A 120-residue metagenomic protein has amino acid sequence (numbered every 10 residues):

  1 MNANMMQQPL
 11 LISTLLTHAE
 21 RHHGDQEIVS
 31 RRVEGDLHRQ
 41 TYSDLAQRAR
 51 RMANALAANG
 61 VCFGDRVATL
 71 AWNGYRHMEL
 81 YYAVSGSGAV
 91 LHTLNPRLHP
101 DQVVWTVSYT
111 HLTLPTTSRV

Functional and structural regions predicted by a protein language model:
Q7-V29, Q47: A short N-terminal helical cap/helix-turn-helix that marks the beginning of AMP-binding/adenylate-forming
I28-Y82, H99-V104: Conserved AMP-binding/adenylate-forming core of the ANL superfamily
S85: Short alpha-helix at the nucleotide-sugar/activated-sugar donor binding site of glycosyltransferases and closely
G88: Structured binding elements
L94-P96: Short beta->alpha connector loops at strand-helix junctions that form conserved, small/polar/Pro-enriched
T110-T116: Conserved small/polar residues in nucleotide/adenosyl-binding loops
